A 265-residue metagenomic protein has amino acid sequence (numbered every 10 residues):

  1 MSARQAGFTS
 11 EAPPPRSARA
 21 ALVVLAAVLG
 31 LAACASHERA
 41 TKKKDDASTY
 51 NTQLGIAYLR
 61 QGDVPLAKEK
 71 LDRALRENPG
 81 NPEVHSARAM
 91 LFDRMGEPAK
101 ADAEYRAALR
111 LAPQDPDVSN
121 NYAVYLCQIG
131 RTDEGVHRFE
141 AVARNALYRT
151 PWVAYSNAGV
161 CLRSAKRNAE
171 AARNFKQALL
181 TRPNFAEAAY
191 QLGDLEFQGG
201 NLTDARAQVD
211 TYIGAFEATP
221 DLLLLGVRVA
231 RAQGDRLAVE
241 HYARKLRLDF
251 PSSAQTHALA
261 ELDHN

Functional and structural regions predicted by a protein language model:
V28-Y50: Bacterial Sec signal peptide processing site at the extreme N-terminus
R39, G214-N265: Terminal, low-structured helical/coil segments at or just beyond the last alpha-helical repeat
K43, E77, L111-A112, N145-L147 (+3 more regions): Structural marker of alpha-solenoid helical repeat scaffolds
Q53, A87, N121, Y155-N157 (+3 more regions): Canonical tetratricopeptide repeat
